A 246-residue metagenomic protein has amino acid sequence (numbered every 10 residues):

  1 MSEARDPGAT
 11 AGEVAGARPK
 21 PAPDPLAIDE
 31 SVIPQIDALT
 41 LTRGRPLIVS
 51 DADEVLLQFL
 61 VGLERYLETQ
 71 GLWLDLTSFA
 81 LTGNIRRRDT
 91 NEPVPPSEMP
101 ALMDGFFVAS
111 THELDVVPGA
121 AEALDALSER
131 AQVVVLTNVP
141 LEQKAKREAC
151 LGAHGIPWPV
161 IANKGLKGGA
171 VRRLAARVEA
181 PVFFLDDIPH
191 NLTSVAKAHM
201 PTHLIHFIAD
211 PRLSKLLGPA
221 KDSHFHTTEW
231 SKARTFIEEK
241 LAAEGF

Functional and structural regions predicted by a protein language model:
M1-I28, S231, T235: Short glycine- and acidic-rich boundary segments immediately preceding or forming the N-terminal edge of structured
A15-E98: Active-site neighborhood of HAD-like aspartate-dependent phosphohydrolases
T42-R43, R130, A176-P181: Glycine-rich phosphate-binding loop signature in dinucleotide/nucleotide-binding domains
T90-F107, R147-A153: Short, basic/glycine-rich phosphate-binding loops at helix/coil junctions that contact nucleotide phosphates
P95-P96, V108-V134, L141-E148: Short, acidic loop-to-helix structural element flanking the phosphoryl-transfer center in phosphate-processing enzymes
P140-F183, H190-A196: Substrate-recognition "cap/lid" segment bordering the active-site pocket of phosphatases
P159-G165, S223-A233: Short acidic-hydrophobic, aromatic-tinged amphipathic segments that line or gate anion-handling sites
F184-T228: Acidic, Mg2+-coordinating phosphoryl-transfer loop and its flanking beta/alpha structural elements, shared across
